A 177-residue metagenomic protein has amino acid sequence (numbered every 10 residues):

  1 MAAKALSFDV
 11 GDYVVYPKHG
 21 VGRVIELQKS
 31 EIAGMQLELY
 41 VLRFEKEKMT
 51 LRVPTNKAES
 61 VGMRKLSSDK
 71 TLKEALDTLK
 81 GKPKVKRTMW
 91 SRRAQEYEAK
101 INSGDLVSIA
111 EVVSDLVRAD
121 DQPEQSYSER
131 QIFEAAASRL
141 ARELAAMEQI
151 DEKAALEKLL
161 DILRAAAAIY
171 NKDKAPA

Functional and structural regions predicted by a protein language model:
A2-S7, E31: Short, surface-exposed secondary-structure edge patches
G11-D12: Loop/turn positions that initiate beta-strands
H19, L37-L39, T50: Broad gene-expression machinery/nucleic-acid interaction feature
G22-V24: Conserved hydrophobic positions within beta-strands
S30-V41: Short, solvent-exposed secondary-structure boundary/capping segments
V41-R43, E47-N56: A short macromolecule-binding patch
N56, S60-A177: Charge/polar-rich, low-complexity and marginally structured segments
